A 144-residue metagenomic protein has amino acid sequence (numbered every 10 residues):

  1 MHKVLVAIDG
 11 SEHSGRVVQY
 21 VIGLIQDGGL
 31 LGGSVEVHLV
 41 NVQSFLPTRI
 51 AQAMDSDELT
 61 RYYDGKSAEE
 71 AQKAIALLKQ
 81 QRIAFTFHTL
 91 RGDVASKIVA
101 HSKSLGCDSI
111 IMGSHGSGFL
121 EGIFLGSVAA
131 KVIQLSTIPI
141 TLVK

Functional and structural regions predicted by a protein language model:
H2-A53: Small/aliphatic-rich secondary-structure junction motif
H38-V40, T86-L90, T141: General small-molecule cofactor/ligand-binding pocket signal
D57-E69: A short acidic, glycine-rich active-site loop that binds or catalyzes chemistry on phosphate/adenosine moieties
A76-I110: Structural beta-alpha unit
M112-Q134: Glycine-rich, Arg-bearing micro-motifs that act as flexible, cationic patches
L135-K144: Short, flexible loop segments at boundaries between secondary-structure elements
